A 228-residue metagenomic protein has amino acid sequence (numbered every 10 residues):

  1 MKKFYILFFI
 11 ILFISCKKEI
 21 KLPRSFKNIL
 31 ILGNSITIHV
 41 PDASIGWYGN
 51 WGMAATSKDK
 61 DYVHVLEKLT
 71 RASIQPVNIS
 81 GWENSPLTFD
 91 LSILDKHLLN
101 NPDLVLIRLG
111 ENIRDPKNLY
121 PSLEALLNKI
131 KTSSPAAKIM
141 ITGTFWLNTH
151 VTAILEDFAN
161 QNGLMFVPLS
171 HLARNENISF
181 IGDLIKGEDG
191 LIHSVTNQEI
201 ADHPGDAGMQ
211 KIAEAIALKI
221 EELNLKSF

Functional and structural regions predicted by a protein language model:
M1-A55, K68, A72, S179 (+1 more regions): N-terminal secretory targeting modules
N28-L30, H39-Y120: Conserved SGNH/GDSL esterase-like catalytic core that processes O-acyl groups on lipids and polysaccharides
S35-H39, I79-S85, G110-P116, F145-H150 (+2 more regions): Solvent-exposed loop/turn segments at secondary-structure junctions within structured extracellular/periplasmic domains
M53-D61, K117-P121, F145-T149, D202-Q210: Soluble non-cytosolic domains of exported or imported proteins
H64, K68, D95, P121-N128 (+5 more regions): Solvent-exposed, polar/charged alpha-helical surfaces in well-ordered, non-transmembrane soluble domains, broadly
I74-I79, I139-G143, S227-F228: Surface-exposed patches in mature extracellular/periplasmic domains of secreted proteins
L106-N112, L127-N162, S170-L172: Active-site segments of SGNH/GDSL-like serine hydrolases that catalyze O-acetyl group transfer/hydrolysis on lipids
W146-F228: Catalytic His-Asp segment of secreted/periplasmic serine-dependent ester chemistry enzymes
